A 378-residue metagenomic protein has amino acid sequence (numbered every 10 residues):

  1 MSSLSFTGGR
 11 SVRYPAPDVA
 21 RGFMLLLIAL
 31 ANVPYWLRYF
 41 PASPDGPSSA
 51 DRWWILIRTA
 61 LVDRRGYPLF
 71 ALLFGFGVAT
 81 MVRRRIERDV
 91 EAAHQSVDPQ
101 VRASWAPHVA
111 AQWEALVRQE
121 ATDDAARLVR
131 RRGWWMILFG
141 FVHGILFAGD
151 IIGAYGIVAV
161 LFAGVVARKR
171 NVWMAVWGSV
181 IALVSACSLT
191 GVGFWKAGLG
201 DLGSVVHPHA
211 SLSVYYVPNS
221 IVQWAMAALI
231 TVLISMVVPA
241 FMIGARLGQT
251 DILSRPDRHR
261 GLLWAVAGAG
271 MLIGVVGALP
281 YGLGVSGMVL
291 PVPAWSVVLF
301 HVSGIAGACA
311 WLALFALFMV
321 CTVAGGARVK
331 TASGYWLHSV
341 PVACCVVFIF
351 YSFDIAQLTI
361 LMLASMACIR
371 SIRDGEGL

Functional and structural regions predicted by a protein language model:
S2-R83: N-terminal signal-anchor module of multipass membrane proteins
S11-L26, R168-A182, D257-A267, L337: Alpha-helical transmembrane segments and their helix-start/interface "positive-inside/aromatic belt" motifs in integral
P47-A60, A210-A225, G287-V298: Juxtamembrane membrane-water interface segments that cap and precede transmembrane helices
R58-L73, V214-P239, H301-C309: Hydrophobic alpha-helical transmembrane segments
G75, V340-C345, D354-L378: Transmembrane alpha-helices of multi-pass inner-membrane enzymes
R168, M242-R328, A332-S333, M366-C368 (+1 more regions): Alpha-helical transmembrane segments in multi-pass integral membrane proteins
S179-T250: Long hydrophobic alpha-helical segments that form multi-pass transmembrane helix bundles in integral membrane proteins
G326-F350: Loop-to-helix entry and N-terminal half of a specific, functionally important transmembrane alpha helix in multi-pass
